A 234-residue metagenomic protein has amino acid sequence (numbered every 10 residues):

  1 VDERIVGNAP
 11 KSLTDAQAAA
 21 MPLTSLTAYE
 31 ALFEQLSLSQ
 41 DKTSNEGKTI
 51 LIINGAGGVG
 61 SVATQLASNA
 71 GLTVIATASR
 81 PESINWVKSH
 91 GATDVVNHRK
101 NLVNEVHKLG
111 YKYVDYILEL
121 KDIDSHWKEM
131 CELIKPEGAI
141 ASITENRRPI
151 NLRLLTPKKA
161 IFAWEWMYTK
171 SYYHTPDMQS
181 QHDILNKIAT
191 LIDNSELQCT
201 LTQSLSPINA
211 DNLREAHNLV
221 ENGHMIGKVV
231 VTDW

Functional and structural regions predicted by a protein language model:
V1-P10, D15, M21-L26: Glycine-rich phosphate/adenylate-binding loop and adjacent beta-alpha elements of nucleotide- or dinucleotide-binding
V6, S25-Y29, W127, L185-N186 (+1 more regions): A general structural signal for well-ordered alpha-helical segments in protein cores
G7, L51, I75, A139-A141 (+2 more regions): Structural detector of well-ordered beta-strand residues that form the stable sheet scaffold of enzyme domains
A19, T24-K100: Mid-domain Rossmann-like dinucleotide-binding core that forms the NAD(H)/NADP(H) cofactor-binding site
D41-T43, V95-E165: Glycine-rich cofactor phosphate-binding loops and adjacent beta1-alpha1 units of small-molecule cofactor enzyme domains
S68, K88-S89, H107-G110, C131 (+1 more regions): Non-catalytic positions within long, well-ordered alpha-helices that form the structural scaffold/packing of enzyme
L154-L205: C-terminal substrate-binding/catalytic core of Rossmann-like NAD(P)-dependent dehydrogenases/reductases
T190, N194-Q203, R214-W234: C-terminal capping/lid region of NAD(P)-dependent oxidoreductase domains
